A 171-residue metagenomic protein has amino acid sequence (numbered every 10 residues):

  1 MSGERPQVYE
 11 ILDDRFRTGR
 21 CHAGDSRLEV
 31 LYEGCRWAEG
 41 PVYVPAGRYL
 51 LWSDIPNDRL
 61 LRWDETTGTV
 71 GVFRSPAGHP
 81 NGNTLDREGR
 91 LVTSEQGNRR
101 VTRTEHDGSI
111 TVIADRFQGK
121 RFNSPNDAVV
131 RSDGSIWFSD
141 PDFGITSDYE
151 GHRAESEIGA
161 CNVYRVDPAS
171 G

Functional and structural regions predicted by a protein language model:
M1-G171: Sequence-structural signature of mature extracellular/luminal beta-sheet repeat domains, prominently beta-propellers
